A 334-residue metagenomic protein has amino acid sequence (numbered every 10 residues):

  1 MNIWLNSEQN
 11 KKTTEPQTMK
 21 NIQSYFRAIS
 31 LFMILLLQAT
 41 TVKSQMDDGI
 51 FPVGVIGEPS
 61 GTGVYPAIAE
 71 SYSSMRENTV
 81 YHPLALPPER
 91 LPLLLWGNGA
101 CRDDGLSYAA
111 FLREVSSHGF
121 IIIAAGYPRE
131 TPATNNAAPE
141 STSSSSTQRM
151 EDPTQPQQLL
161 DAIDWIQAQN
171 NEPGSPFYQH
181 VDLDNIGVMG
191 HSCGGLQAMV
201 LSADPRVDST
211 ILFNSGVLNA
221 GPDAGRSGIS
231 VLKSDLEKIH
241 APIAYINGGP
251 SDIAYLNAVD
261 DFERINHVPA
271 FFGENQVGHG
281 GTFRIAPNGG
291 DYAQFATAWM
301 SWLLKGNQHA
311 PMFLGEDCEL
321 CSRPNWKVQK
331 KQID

Functional and structural regions predicted by a protein language model:
Q45-E89: N-terminal cap/lid segment of alpha/beta-hydrolase-fold proteins
E89-G99: Short beta-strand element of the alpha/beta-hydrolase
L106-A125: Short amphipathic alpha-helix adjacent to the substrate-entry channel of hydrolases
S146-L183: Alpha/beta-hydrolase active-site loop
N185-G187, I211: Residue in the alpha/beta-hydrolase core beta-strand immediately N-terminal to the catalytic nucleophile
G190-G194, A198: Gly/Ala-rich beta-loop-alpha elbow adjacent to hydrolase catalytic centers
D208-I285: The feature captures the conserved acid-bearing segment of alpha/beta-hydrolase catalytic domains
V277-G280, I285-D334: Alpha/beta-hydrolase-fold serine-hydrolase catalytic core, especially in secreted/extracellular enzymes
